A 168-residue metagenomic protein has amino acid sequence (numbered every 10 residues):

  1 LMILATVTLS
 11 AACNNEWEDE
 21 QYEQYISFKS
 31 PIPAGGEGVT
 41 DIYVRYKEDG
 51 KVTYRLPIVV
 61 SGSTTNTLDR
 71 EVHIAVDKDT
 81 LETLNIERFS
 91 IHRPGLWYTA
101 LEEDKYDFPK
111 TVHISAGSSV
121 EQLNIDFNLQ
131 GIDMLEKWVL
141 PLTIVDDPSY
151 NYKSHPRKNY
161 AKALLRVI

Functional and structural regions predicted by a protein language model:
T8-A12: C-terminal motif of bacterial Sec signal peptides marking the signal peptidase cleavage site
N14-E103, V120, I132-W138, D146 (+1 more regions): Acidic/polar, low-complexity intrinsically disordered N-terminal segments immediately downstream of a Sec signal
D107-S119, L123-G131: Short, hydrophobic beta-strand segments
N124, P141-T143: Extracellular recognition modules
